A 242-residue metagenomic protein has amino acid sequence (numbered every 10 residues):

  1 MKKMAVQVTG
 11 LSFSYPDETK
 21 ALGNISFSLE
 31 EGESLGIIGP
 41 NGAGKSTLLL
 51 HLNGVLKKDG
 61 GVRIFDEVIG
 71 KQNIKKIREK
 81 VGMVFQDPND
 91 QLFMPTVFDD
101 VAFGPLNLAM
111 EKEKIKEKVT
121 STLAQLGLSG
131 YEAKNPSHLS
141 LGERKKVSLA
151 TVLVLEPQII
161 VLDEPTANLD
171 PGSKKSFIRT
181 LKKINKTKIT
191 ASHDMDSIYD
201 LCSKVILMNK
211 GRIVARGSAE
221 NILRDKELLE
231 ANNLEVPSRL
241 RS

Functional and structural regions predicted by a protein language model:
I38-P40: The feature captures the beta-strand-to-loop junction immediately N-terminal to the Walker
N53: Helix-to-loop junction immediately C-terminal to a conserved catalytic motif
E113-Y131: Conserved ABC ATPase "signature" region
N135-L139, E143: Conserved ABC ATPase signature
S192-H193: H-loop/switch region of ABC-family ATPase nucleotide-binding domains
I198-D200: A short, surface-exposed alpha-helical micro-motif characterized by mixed small hydrophobic and charged/polar residues
R212-E235: Conserved beta-strand-loop-alpha-helix hinge in the C-terminal portion of ABC ATPase nucleotide-binding domains
